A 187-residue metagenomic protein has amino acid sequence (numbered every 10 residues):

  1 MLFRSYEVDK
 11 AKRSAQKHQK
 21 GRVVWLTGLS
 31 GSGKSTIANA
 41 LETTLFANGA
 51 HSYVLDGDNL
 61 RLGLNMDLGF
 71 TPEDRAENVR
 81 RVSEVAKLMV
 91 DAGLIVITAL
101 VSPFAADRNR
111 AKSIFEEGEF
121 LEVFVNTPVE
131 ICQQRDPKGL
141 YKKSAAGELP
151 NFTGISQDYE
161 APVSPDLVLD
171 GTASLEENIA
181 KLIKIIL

Functional and structural regions predicted by a protein language model:
M1-L2: Short, small-residue-biased leader/transition segments that mark boundaries at the very start of proteins
S14-G21: Phosphate-binding P-loop
L26: Hydrophobic anchor at the beta1->P-loop junction of P-loop NTPases
S30: The conserved Walker
K34: Conserved lysine of the Walker
N39-K87: Conserved substrate/cofactor phosphate-moiety recognition/catalytic segment in nucleotide-dependent phosphotransferases
G63-F70, D74, E84-S144, N151: ATP-dependent NMP and nucleoside kinases share a basic, alpha-helical "lid"
N126-V129, Q134-K181: Small-molecule kinase domains that catalyze NTP-dependent phosphoryl transfer to phosphate-bearing small molecules
